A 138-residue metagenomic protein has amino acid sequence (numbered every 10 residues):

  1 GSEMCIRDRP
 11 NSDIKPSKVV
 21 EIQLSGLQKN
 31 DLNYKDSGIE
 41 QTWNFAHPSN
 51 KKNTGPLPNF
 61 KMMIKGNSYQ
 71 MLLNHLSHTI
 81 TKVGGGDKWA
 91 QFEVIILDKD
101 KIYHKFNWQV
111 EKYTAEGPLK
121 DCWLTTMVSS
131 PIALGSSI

Functional and structural regions predicted by a protein language model:
G1-I6: Short, small-residue-biased leader/transition segments that mark boundaries at the very start of proteins
R7-R9, P58, I132-S136: N-terminal plastid-targeting presequences
D8, D31, S49: Generic anion/oxyanion-binding catalytic loop in active/binding sites
P10-K18, N33-S37, T54-G55: Soluble non-cytosolic domains of exported or imported proteins
K15-D31, F45: Short, aromatic-enriched amphipathic alpha-helices that serve as compact interaction elements
L32-N33, K52-N53, L134-S136: Short, solvent-exposed loop/turn elements at domain surfaces
K35-D87: Short solvent-exposed beta->alpha transition segments
K82-I138: Exposed beta-sheet edge and beta->alpha loop/turn motif
